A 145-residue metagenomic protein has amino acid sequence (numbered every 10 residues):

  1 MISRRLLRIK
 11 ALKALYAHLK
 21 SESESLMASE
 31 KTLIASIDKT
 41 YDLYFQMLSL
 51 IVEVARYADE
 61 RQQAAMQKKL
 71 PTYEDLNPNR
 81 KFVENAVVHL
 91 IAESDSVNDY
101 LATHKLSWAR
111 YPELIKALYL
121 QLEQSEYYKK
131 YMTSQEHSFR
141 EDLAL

Functional and structural regions predicted by a protein language model:
M1-L145: Class I Rossmann-like S-adenosyl-L-methionine
